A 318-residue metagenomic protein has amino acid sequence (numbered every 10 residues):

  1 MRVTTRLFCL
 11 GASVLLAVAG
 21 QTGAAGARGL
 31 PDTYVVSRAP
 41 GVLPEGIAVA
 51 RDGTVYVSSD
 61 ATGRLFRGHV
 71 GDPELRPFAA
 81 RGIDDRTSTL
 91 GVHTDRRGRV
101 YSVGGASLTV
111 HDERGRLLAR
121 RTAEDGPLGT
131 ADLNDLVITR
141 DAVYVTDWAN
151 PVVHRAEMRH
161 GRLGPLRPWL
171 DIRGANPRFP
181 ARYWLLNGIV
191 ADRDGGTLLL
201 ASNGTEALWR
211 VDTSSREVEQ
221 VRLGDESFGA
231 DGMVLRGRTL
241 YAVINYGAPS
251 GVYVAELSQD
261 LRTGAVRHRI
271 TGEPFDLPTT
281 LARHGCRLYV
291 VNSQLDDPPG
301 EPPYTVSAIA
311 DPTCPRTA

Functional and structural regions predicted by a protein language model:
M1-A27: Secretory targeting and sorting signals
G26-G41, G264-H268, P312: A short helix->beta-strand "capping" segment at the edge of beta-propeller domains
R38-V55, I83-V100, D125-Y144, G174-T197 (+2 more regions): Beta-rich, blade/repeat-based domains predominating in secreted/periplasmic proteins but also intracellular
V55-A61, T94-D95, V100-A106, Y144-A149 (+4 more regions): Conserved beta-strand positions in repeat-built beta-propeller and related beta-rich domains
F66, V152-R155, A207-W209, P249-A255 (+1 more regions): Structural motif
R67-F78, T94-V100, T109-L118, T139-D141: Flexible "stalk/tail and boundary" regions
H69-P73, D112-R116, E157-R162, D212-R216 (+2 more regions): Short loop/turn segments that connect beta-strands within beta-propeller blades
S107-D141, T146, N150-V152, I172: Asp-box/WD-like beta-propeller blade repeats and closely related beta-sheet repeat scaffolds
